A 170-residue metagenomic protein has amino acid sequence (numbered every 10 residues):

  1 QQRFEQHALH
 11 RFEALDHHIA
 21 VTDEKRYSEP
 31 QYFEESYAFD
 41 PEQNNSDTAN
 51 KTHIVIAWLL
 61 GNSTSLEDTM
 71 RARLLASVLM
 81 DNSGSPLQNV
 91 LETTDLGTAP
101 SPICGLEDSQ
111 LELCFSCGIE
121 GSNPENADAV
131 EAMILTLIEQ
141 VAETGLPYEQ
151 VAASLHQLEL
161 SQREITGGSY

Functional and structural regions predicted by a protein language model:
Q1, C117-G118, V141: Conserved catalytic-core segments centered on acid/base and nucleophilic motifs
Q1-A8: Non-catalytic, conformational "gating/processing" segments within enzyme and secreted inhibitor domains
H10-L66, S77-D128, P147-L160, E164-Y170: Non-catalytic beta-strand/loop surface segments
L79, S83, L135-A142: Short amphipathic alpha-helical signal-transduction/dimerization elements
P124-L135, E139: A conserved active-site cap/scaffold subdomain adjacent to cofactor or substrate pockets
